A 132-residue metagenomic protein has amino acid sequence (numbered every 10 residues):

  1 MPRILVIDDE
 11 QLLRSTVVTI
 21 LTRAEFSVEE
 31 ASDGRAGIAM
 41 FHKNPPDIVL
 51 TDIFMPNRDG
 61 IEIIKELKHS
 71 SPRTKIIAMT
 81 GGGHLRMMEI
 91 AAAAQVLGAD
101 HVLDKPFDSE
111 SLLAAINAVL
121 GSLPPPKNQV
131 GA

Functional and structural regions predicted by a protein language model:
D8, D52: Active-site residues of response regulator receiver
Q11-E29: Two-component/phosphorelay signaling modules centered on CheY-like receiver
S32-A36, D59-E62: Acidic catalytic/metal-coordinating carboxylates
A39, I61-R73: Short amphipathic alpha-helix used as the core "switch/output" element in two-component signaling
N44-L50: Active-site beta3 strand of CheY-like receiver
M55: Receiver (REC) domain active-site loop signature in two-component systems and cognate sites in sensor histidine kinases
E62, G83-L103, E110, A114: Alpha4 helix (beta4-alpha4-beta5 surface) of REC/receiver domains from two-component response regulators
M79-G81: Hydrophobic/aromatic residues positioned on beta-strands within the core alpha/beta folds
